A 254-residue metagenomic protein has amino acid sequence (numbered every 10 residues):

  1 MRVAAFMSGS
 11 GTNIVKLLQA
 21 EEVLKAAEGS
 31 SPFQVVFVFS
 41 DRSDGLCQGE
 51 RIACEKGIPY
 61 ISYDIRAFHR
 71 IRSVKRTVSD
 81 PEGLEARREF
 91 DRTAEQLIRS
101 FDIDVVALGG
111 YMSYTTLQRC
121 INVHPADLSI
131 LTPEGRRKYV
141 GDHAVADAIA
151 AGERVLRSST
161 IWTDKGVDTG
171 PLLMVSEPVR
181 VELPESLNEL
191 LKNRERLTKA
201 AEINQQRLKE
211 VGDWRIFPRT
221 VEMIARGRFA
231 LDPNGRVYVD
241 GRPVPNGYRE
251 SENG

Functional and structural regions predicted by a protein language model:
M1-G254: One-carbon transfer enzymes
